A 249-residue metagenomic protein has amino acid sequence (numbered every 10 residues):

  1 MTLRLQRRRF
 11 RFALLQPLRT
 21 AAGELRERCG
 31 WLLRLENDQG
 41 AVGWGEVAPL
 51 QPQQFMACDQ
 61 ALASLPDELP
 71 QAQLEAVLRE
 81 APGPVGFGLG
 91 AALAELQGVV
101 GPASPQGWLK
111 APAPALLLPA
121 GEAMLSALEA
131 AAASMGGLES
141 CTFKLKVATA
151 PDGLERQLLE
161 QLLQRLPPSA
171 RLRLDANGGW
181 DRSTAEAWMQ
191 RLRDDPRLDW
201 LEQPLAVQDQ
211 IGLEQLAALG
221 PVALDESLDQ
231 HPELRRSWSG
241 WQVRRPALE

Functional and structural regions predicted by a protein language model:
M1-L172, N177-G179, Q190-D195: N-terminal capping/lid subdomain adjacent to the active-site entrance of alpha/beta enzymes
L145, A150-E249: Catalytic core of soluble alpha/beta enzymes
